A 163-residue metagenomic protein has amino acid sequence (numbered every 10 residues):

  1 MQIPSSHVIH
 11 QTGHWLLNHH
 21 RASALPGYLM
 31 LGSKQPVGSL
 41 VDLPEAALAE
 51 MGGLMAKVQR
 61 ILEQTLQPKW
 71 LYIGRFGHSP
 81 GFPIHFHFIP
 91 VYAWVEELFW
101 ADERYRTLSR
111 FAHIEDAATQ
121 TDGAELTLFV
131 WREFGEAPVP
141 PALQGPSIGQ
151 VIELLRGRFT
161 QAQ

Functional and structural regions predicted by a protein language model:
M1-Q163: HIT superfamily nucleotide-processing domains
